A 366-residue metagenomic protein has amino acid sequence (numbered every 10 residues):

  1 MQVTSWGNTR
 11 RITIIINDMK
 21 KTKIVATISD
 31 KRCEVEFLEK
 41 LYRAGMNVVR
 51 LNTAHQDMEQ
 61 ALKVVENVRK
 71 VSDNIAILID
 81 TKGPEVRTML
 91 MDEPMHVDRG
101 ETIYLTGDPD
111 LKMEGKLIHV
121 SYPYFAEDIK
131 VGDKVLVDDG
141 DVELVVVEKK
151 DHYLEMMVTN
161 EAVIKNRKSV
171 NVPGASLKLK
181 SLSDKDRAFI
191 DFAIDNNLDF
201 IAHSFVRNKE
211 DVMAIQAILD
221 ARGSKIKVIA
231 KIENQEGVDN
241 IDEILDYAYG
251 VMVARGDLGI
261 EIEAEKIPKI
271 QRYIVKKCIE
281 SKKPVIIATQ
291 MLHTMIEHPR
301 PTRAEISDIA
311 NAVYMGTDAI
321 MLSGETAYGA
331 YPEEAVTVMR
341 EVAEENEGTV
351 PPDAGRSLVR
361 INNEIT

Functional and structural regions predicted by a protein language model:
I15-T366: Non-catalytic helical/linker scaffolds that mediate oligomerization, partner binding, and domain coupling around large
